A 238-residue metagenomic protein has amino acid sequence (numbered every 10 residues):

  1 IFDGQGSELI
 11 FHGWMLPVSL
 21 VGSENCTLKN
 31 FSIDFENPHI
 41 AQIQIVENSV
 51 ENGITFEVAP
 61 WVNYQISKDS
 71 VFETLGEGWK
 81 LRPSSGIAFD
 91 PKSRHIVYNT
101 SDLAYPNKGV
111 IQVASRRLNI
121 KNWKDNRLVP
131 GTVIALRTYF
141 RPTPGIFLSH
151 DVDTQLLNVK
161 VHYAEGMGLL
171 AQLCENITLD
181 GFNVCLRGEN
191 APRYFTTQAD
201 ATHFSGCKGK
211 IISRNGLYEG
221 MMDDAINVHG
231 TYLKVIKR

Functional and structural regions predicted by a protein language model:
I1, E36-T143, G181-F204, D223-R238: Acidic/polar low-complexity surface segments
I1, I10-K29, E36-G53, F140-V152 (+2 more regions): Extracellular beta-strand-rich solenoid/capping regions of secreted or surface-exposed proteins that bind or remodel
F2-G4, N25-N30, A135, D153-N158 (+2 more regions): All-beta strand scaffolds that present successive hydrophobic residues in beta-strands
G6, S32, L173, N183 (+1 more regions): A mature extracytoplasmic/lumenal domain signature
L9-F11, F35, Y163, L186 (+1 more regions): Residues in short coils/turns that link rungs of repeat/solenoid architectures in beta-rich domains
G13-V21, T100-V110, V159-I177, S205-D223: Generic detector of contiguous secondary-structure segments
D34, N126-L128, N158, Q172: Long, charge-dense low-complexity segments
P144, L148-A191, F195: Conserved, compact domain cores that house catalytic/ligand-binding motifs in diverse enzymes and effector modules
